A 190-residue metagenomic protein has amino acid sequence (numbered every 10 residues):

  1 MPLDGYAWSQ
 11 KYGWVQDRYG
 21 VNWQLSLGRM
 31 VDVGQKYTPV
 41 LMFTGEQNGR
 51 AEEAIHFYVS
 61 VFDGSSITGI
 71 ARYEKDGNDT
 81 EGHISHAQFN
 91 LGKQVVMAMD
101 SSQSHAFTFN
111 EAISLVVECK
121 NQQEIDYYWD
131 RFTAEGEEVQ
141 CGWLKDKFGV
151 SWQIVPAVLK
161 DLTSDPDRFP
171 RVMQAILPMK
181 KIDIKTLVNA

Functional and structural regions predicted by a protein language model:
M1-D4, Y127-T133: Short, basic/aromatic recognition patches
M1-G28, A157, D161: Extended, hydrophobic interaction surfaces within ordered domains
D4-G13, T44-A51, E138-G142: Gly/Ser-rich catalytic serine loop of serine hydrolases
Y12-Y19, C141-S151: Catalytic nucleophile loop of clan PA
D17, P39, Y58, F89 (+3 more regions): Terminal peptide-recognition signature
W23-L25, A71-F107, W152-P156: Conserved short beta-strand elements that form part of the metal-binding/catalytic scaffold of enzyme active sites
Q24-D76, A112-L115, V158-A190: N-terminal beta-strand motif that seeds the catalytic metal site of vicinal oxygen chelate
T38-Q47, S85-N90, A106-E124, Y128-D130 (+1 more regions): Vicinal oxygen chelate
